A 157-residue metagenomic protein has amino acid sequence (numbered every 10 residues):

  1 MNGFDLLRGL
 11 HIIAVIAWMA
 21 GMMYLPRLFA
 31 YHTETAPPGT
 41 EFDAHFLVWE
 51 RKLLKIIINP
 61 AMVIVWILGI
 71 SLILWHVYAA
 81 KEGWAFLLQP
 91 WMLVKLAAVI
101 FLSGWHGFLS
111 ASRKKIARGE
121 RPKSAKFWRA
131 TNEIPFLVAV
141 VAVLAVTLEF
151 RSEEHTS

Functional and structural regions predicted by a protein language model:
M1-S152, S157: Polytopic transmembrane helical bundles with strong interfacial aromatic enrichment
